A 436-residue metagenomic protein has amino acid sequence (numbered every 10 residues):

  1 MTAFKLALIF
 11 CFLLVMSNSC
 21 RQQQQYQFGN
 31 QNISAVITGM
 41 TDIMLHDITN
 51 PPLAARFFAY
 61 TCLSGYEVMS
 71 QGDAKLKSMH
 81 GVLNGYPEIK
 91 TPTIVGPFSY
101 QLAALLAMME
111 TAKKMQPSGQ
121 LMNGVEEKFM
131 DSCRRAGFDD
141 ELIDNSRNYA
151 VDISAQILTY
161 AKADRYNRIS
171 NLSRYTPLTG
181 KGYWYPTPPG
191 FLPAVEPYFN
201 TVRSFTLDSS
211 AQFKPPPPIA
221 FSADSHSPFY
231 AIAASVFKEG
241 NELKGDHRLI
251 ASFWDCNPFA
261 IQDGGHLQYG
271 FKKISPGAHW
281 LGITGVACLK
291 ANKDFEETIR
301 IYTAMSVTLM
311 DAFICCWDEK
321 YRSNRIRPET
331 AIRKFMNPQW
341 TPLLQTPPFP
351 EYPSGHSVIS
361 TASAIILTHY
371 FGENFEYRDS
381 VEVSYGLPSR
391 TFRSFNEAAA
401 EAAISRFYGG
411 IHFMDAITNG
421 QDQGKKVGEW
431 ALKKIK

Functional and structural regions predicted by a protein language model:
M1-Q27: Bacterial Sec-dependent N-terminal signal peptides
R21-K436: Acidic/polar surface patches and capping/hinge elements
